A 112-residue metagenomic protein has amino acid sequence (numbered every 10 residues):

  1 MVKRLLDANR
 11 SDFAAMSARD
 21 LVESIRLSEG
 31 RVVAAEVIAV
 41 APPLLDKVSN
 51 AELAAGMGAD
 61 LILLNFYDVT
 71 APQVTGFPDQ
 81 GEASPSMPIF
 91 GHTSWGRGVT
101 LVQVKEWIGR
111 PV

Functional and structural regions predicted by a protein language model:
M1-I38, S84, G98-G109: N-terminal amphipathic alpha-helix/helix-capping segment at the start of soluble metabolic enzymes
S11-D12, L63-F66: Catalytic beta/alpha-barrel core
A34, I62-L63: Conserved beta-strand positions in the central sheet of alpha/beta enzyme cores
E36-P42, Y67: Active-site beta-loop-alpha junctions enriched in small/polar residues
L44-G56: Short, acidic/polar
K47-V48, S94, G98: Structural motif corresponding to alpha-helix initiation and N-cap regions
N65-T93: Glycine-rich, proline-tolerant flexible connector loops at the mouths of alpha/beta enzymes
